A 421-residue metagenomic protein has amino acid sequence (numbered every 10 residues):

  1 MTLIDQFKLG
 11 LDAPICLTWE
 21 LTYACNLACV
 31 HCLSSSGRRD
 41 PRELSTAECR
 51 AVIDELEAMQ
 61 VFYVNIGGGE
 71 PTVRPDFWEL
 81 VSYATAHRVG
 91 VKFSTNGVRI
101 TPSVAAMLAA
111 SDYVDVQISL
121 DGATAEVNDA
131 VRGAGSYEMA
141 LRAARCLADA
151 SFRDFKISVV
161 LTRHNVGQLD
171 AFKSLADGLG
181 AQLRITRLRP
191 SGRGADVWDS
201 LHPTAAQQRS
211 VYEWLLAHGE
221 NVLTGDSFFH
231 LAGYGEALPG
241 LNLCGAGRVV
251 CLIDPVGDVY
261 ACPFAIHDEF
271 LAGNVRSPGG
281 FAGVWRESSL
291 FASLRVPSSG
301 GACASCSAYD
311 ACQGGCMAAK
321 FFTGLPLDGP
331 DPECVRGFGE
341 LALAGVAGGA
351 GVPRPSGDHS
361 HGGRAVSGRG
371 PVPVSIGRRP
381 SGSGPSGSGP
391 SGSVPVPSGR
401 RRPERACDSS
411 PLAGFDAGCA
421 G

Functional and structural regions predicted by a protein language model:
M1-D115: Conserved alpha-helical substructure of the radical SAM core
M1-S36, D54-E57, F281, P355-R364 (+3 more regions): N-terminal pre-core extensions flanking Radical SAM catalytic domains
L44, H87, A110-Y260, F264-G273: Radical SAM enzyme [4Fe-4S]-AdoMet core and its adjacent flexible, acidic and glycine-rich loops/tails across
T46, R50, R74, T101-P102 (+5 more regions): Structural motif corresponding to alpha-helix initiation and N-cap regions
P71, V98-I100, L161, L188 (+1 more regions): Hydrophobic pocket-lining residues within nucleotide cofactor-binding pockets
A181, D226-L341, S393: Accessory C-terminal segments flanking Radical SAM cores
